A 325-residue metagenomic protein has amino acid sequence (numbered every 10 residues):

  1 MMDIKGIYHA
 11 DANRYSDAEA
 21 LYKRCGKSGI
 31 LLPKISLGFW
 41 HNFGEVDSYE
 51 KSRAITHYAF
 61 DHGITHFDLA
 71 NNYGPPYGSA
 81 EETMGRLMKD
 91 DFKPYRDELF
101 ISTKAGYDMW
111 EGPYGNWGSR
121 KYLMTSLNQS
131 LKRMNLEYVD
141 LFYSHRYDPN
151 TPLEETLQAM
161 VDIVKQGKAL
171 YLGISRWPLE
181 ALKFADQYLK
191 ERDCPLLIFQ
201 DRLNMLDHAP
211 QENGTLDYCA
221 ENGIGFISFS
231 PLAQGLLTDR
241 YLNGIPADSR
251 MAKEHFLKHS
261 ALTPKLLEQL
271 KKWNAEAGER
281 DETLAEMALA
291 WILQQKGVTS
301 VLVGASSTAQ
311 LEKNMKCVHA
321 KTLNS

Functional and structural regions predicted by a protein language model:
M1-L99: N-terminal binding-site loop/beta-alpha segment at the start of enzyme catalytic domains that lines or forms
D3-E19, T151-S325: Beta/alpha (TIM)-barrel catalytic core signal, keyed to glycine-rich beta->alpha loops juxtaposed to Asp/Glu that bind
C25, L37, S52, A59 (+13 more regions): Conserved, mostly hydrophobic/aromatic
G26-G44, S102-G115, Y138, Y143: N-terminal small/glycine-rich loop or linker at the start of catalytic domains across soluble metabolic enzymes
V46-F60, G118-M134, L182-D186: Short, acidic/polar
D47-K51, S79, T83, Y114-Y122 (+2 more regions): Alpha-helix N-cap and loop-to-helix initiation/capping positions
Y58, H62, M134, Q166-G167 (+1 more regions): Structural motif
E111-Y143, R202-A209: Active-site gating/metal-coordination segments in enzymes
